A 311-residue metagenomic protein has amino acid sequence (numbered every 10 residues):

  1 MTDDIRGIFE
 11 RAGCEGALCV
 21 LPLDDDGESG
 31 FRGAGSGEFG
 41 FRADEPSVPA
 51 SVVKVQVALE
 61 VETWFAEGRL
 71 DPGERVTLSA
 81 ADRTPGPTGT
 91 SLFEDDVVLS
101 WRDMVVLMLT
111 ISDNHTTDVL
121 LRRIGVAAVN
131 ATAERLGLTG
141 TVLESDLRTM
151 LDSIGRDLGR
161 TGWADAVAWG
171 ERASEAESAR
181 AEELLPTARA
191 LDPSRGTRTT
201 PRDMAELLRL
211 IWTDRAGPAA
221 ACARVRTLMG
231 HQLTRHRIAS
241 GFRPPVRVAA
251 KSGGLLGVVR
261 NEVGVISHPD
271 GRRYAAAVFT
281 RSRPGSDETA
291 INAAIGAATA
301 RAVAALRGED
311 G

Functional and structural regions predicted by a protein language model:
M1, I5, A34, E38 (+4 more regions): Structured C-terminal helix/loop/strand segments within mature extracytoplasmic catalytic/sensor domains
M1-D157: Active-site-adjacent loops and short helices of periplasmic peptidoglycan-processing enzymes
E15-C19, D71-V76, D96-W101, W169-E177 (+3 more regions): Short, functional N-terminal and low-complexity linear motifs
E15-G16, L121-L210: Mid-domain, small-residue-enriched loop/turn segments at the edges of structured enzyme/sensor domains
P46, N114, S194, G285-E288: Active-site oxyanion-binding pockets that recognize sulfate/phosphate
V48-A50, L78-A81, T90-F93, E177 (+3 more regions): N-terminal start-of-chain detector that recognizes signal peptides and the immediate post-cleavage beginning
L78-D82, T90-E94, D103, S174-E182 (+3 more regions): Membrane-targeting and insertion segments and their boundary/processing signals
L99-S100, D146, D157-L158, E171 (+2 more regions): Short alpha-helical linear motifs
